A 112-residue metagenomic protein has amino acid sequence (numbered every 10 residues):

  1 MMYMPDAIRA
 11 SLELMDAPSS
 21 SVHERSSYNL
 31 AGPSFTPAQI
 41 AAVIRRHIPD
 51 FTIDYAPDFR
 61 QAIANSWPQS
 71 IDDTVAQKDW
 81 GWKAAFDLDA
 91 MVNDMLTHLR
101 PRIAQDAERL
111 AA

Functional and structural regions predicted by a protein language model:
M1-A112: C-terminal substrate-binding subdomain of Rossmann-fold SDR/epimerase-dehydratase oxidoreductases
